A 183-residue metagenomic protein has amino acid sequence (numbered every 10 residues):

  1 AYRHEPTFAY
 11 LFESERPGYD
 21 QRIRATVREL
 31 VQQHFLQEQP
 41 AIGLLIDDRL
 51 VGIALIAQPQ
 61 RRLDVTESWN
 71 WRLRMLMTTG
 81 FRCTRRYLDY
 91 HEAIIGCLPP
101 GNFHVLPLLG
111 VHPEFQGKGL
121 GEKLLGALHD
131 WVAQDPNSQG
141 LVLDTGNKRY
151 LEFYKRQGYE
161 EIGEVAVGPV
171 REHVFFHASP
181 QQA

Functional and structural regions predicted by a protein language model:
E5-R28: Conserved GNAT-fold acetyl-CoA-binding loop/helix
A25-G43, V105: A short helix-loop-beta-strand connector motif used in the catalytic cores of GNAT acetyltransferases and, in some
Q37-I56: Conserved beta-hairpin
L50-L109: Conserved acyl-donor/pantetheine-binding loop and adjacent beta-alpha core of acyl/acetyltransferases and related
P100-H104, V132-G146: Conserved GNAT acetyl-CoA-binding A-motif
P107-Q116, V142-E152, G168-P169, A178: Conserved beta-strand-loop-alpha-helix junction that forms the acyl-donor binding cleft
L108-V111, G117-D130, R156: Conserved acetyl-CoA-binding loop-helix of GNAT-fold acetyltransferases
E122, Q134-N137, G146-E164, G168-R171: Conserved active-site alpha-helix within GNAT-family acetyltransferase domains
